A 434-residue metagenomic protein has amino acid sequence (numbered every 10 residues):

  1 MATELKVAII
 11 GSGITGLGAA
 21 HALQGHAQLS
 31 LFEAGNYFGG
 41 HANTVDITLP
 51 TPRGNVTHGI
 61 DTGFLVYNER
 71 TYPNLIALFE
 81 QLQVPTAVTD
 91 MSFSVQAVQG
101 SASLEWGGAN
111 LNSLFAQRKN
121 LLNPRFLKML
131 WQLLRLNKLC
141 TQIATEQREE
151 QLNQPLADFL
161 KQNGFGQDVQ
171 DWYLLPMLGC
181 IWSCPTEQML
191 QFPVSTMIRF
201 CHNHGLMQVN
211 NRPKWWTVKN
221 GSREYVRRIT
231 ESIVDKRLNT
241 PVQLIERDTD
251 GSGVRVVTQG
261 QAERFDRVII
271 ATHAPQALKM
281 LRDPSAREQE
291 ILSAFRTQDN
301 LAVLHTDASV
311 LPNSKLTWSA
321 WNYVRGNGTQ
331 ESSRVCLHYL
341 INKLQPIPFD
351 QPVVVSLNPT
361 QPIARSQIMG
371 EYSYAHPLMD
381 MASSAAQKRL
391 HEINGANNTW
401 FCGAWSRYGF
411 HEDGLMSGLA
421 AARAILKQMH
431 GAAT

Functional and structural regions predicted by a protein language model:
L5-L31: N-terminal Rossmann-like FAD-binding beta1-loop-alpha1 element of flavoenzymes
T15, Y37, P275: Conserved Rossmann-like nucleotide-cofactor binding loop
Q24-T48: Glycine-rich FAD pyrophosphate-binding loop
V45-L75: N-terminal glycine-rich dinucleotide-binding loop that anchors FAD/FMN and/or NAD(P) in oxidoreductases
E69-Q191: Mobile amphipathic helical/loop "lid" adjacent to a hydrophobic cofactor/ligand pocket
G107-A109, Q330-T434: Conserved flavin/dinucleotide-binding core of flavoenzymes
M197-T258: Helical element adjacent to the flavin cofactor pocket in flavoenzyme catalytic cores
P241-A375: Mid-domain catalytic core of redox enzymes that form a hydrophobic substrate pocket/lid adjacent to a catalytic redox
